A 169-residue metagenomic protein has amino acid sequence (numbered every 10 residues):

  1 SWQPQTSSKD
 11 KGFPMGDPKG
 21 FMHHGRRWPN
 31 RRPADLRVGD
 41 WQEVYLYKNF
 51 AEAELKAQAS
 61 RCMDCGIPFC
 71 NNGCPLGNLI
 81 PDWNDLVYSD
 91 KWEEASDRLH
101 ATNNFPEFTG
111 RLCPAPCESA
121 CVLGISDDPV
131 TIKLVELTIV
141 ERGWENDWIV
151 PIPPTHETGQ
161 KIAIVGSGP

Functional and structural regions predicted by a protein language model:
W2-K161: Ferredoxin-type iron-sulfur electron-transfer modules and their immediate structural context
V165-P169: Glycine-rich Rossmann-fold phosphate-binding loop(s) that bind the pyrophosphate of adenine dinucleotide cofactors
